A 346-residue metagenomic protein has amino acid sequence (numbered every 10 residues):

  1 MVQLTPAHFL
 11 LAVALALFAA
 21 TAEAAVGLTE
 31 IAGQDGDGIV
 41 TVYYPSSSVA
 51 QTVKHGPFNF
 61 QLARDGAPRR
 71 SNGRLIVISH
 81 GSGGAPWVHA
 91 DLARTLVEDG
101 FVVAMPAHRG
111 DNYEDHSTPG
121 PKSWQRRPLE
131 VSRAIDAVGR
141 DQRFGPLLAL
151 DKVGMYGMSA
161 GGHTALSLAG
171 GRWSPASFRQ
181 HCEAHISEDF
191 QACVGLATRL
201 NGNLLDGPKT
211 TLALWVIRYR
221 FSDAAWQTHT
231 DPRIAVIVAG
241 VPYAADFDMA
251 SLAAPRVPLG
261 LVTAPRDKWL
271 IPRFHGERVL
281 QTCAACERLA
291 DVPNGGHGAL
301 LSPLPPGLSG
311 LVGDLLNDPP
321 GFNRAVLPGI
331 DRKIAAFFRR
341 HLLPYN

Functional and structural regions predicted by a protein language model:
A24-I76, V88: Domain-level recognition of soluble alpha/beta enzyme cores, biased toward histidine phosphatases/phosphomutases
R64-G73, I78-D115, K268-P272: Short substrate-entry loop that stabilizes the transition state in hydrolases
G120-P146, S167, H181-T198, G202-P208 (+2 more regions): Alpha/beta-hydrolase active-site loop
G157-G161, A165: Gly/Ala-rich beta-loop-alpha elbow adjacent to hydrolase catalytic centers
A244-D246, R266-L270, G298: Acidic catalytic loop of the alpha/beta-hydrolase fold
P255, L261-T263: Short beta-strand/loop motif that positions the catalytic acidic residue of the alpha/beta-hydrolase fold
V257, I271-Q281: Short alpha-helix in the alpha/beta-hydrolase fold that links the catalytic acid
G295, P306-N346: Catalytic active-site module of serine/aspartate enzymes centered on a nucleophile-bearing elbow/loop
